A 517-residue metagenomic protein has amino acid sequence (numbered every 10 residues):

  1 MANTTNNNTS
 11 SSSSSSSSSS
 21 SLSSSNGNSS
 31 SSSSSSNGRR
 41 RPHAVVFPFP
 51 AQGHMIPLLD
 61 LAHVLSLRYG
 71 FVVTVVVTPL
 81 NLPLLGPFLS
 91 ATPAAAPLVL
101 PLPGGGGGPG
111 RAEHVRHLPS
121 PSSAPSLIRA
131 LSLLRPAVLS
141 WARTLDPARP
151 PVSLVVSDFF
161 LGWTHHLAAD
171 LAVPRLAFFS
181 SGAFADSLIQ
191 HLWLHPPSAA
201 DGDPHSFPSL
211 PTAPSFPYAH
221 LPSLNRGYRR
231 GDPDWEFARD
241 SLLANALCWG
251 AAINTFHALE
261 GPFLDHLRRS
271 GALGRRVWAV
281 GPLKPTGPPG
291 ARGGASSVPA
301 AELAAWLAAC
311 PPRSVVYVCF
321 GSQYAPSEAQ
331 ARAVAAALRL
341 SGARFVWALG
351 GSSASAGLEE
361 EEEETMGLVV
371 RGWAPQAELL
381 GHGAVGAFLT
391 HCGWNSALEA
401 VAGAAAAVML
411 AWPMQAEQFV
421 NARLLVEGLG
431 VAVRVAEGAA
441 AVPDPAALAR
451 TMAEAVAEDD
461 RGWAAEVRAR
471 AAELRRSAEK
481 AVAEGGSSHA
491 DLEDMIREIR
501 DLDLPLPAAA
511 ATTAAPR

Functional and structural regions predicted by a protein language model:
M1-H257, G261-R517: Glycosyltransferase specificity loop/lid
